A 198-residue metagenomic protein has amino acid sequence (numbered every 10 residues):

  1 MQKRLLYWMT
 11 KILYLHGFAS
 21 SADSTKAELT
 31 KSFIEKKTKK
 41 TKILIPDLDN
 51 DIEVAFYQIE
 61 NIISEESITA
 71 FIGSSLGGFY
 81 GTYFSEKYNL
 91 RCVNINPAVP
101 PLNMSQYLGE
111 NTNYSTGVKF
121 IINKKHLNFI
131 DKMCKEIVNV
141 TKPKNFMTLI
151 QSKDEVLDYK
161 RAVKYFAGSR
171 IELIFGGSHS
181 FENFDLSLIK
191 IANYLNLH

Functional and structural regions predicted by a protein language model:
M1-W8: N-terminal amphipathic/basic-hydrophobic helices that include classical n-h-c signal peptides and signal-anchor
T10-E65: Active-site catalytic motif of lipid deacylating hydrolases and related acyltransferases
Y14-F18, I72, L149-Q151, I174: Short hydrophobic segments within beta-strands
S67-A70, N145-M147: Short active-site oxyanion
I72-G77, G81: Gly/Ala-rich beta-loop-alpha elbow adjacent to hydrolase catalytic centers
F84-Y88: Aromatic pocket-lining residues of Rossmann-like dinucleotide-binding sites
R91-H198: The alpha/beta-hydrolase serine catalytic core
